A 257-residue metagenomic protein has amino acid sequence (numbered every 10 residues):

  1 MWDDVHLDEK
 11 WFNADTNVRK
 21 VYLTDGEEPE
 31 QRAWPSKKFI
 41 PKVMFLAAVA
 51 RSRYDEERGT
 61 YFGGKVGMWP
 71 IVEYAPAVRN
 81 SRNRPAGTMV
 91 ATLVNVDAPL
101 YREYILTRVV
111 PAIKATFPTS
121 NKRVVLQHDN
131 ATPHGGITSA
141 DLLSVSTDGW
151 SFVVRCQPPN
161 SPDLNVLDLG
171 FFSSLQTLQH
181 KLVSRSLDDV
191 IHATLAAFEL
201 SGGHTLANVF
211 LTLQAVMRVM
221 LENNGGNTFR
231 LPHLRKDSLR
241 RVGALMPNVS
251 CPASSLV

Functional and structural regions predicted by a protein language model:
M1, F117-R123, G149-S151: Short helix-terminating capping/connector loops at secondary-structure junctions
M1-D4, L167-V257: C-terminal anion-handling pockets and recognition modules
M1-P111, V242: Extended, low-complexity cationic-aromatic segments
V5-H6, A48, V125-D129, R155-C156 (+1 more regions): Short beta-strand segments
D8, A47, I105, L126-D129 (+4 more regions): Mobile genetic element proteins and their domesticated derivatives, centered on retroelements and DNA transposons
K10-N13, R19, A50-D55, A131-H134 (+3 more regions): Short, solvent-exposed loop/turn segments at secondary-structure junctions
D15-V18, G135-A140, D168: A short acidic (Asp/Glu
P29-W34, L126-N130, S144-V166, L182: RNase H-like polynucleotidyl transferase catalytic core
